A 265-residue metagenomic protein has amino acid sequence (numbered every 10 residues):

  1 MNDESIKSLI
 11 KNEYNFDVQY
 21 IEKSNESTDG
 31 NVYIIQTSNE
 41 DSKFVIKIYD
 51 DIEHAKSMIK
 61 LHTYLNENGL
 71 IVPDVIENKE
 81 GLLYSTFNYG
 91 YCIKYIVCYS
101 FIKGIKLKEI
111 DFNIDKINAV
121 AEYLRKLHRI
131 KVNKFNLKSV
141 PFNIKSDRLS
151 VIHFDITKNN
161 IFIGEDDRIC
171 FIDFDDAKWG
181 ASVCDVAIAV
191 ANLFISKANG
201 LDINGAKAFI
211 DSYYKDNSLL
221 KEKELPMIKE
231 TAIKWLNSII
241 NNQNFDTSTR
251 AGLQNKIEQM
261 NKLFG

Functional and structural regions predicted by a protein language model:
I6, K11, R129-F154, G164-D166 (+1 more regions): An alpha-helical support segment within catalytic cores of ATP-dependent transferases
E13-S38: ATP-binding glycine-rich phosphate-binding loop
T28-T37, I46, F142-C184: Active-site acidic catalytic loop and adjacent metal/ATP-binding pocket of ATP-dependent phosphoryl transfer enzymes
K47-K94, I110, I114-A119: A conserved alpha-helical element in kinase catalytic cores
Y89-I105: Conserved short submotifs of the Hanks-type protein kinase catalytic core that shape the nucleotide-binding pocket
I105-L137: Conserved kinase catalytic-core helix
V183-S218, T231-S248: Active-site activation/catalytic loop segments of kinase-like enzymes and analogous catalytic loops in related
N237-G265: ATP/Mg2+ or Mg2+-diphosphate-binding catalytic cores that bind nucleotide phosphates or diphosphates via glycine-rich
